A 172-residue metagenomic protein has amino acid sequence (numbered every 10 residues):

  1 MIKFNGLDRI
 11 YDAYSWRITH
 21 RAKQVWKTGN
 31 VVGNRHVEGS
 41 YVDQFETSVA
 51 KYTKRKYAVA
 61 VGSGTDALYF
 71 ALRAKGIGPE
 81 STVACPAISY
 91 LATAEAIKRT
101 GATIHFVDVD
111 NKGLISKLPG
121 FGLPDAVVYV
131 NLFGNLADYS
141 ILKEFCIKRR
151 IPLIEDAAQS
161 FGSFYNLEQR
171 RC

Functional and structural regions predicted by a protein language model:
M1-G78, T100, Y129: Conserved PLP-binding active-site segment in aminotransferase class I/II-type PLP enzymes
K3-D8, V32, S89-A92, G162 (+1 more regions): Generic, ordered loop/turn and secondary-structure boundary motif
G6, I154, S160, R170-C172: Structured catalytic cores of enzymes that bind and process phosphorylated ligands/cofactors
T19, E144, E168-Q169: Residues in and immediately flanking transmembrane alpha helices
Q24-V25, N30, S116, Q169-C172: Short, intrinsically disordered, charge-balanced linker/junction segments flanking boundaries in proteins
R73-F164: PLP-dependent aminotransferase-like
